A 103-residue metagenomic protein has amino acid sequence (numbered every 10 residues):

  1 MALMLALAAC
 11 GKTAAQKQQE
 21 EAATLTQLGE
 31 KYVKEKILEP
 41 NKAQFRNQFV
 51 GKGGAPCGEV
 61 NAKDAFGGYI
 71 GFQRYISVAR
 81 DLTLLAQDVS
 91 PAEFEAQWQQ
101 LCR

Functional and structural regions predicted by a protein language model:
M1-K12: Sec-dependent bacterial lipoprotein signal peptides
C10-R103: Cystatin/cathelin-like cysteine-protease inhibitor module
